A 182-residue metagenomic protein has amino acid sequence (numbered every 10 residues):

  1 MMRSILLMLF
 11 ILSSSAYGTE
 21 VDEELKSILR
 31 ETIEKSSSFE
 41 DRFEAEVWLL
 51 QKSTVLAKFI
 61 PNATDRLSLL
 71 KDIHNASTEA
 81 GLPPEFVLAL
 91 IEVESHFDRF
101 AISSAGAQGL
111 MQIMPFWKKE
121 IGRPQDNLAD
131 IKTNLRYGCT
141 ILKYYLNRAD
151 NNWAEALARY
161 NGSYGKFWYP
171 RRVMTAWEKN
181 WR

Functional and structural regions predicted by a protein language model:
S4-S13: Sec-dependent N-terminal signal peptides
A16-G18: Boundary at the C-terminal end of the N-terminal hydrophobic targeting segment
E20-R182: Catalytic glycan-binding domains that act on GlcNAc-containing polysaccharides
